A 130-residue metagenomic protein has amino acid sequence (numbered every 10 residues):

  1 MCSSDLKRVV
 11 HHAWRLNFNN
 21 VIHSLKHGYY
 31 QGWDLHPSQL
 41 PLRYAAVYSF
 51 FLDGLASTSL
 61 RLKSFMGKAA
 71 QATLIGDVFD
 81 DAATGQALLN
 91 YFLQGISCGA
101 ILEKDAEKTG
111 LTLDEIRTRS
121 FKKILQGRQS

Functional and structural regions predicted by a protein language model:
M1-S130: Expand to "…catalyze enediolate/carbanion chemistry for C-C bond making/breaking, isomerization, decarboxylation
